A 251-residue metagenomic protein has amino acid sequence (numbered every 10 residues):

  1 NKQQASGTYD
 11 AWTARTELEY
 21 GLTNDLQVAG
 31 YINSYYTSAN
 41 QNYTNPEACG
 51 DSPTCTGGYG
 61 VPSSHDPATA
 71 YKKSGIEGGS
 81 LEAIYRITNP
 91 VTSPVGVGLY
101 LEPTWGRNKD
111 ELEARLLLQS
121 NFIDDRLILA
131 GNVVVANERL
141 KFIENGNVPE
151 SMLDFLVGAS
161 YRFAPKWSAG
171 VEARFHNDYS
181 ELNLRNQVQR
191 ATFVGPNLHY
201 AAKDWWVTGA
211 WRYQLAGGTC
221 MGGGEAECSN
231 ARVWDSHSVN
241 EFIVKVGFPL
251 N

Functional and structural regions predicted by a protein language model:
N1-L156, S160-N251: Transmembrane beta-barrel domains of Gram-negative outer membranes and organellar outer membranes
